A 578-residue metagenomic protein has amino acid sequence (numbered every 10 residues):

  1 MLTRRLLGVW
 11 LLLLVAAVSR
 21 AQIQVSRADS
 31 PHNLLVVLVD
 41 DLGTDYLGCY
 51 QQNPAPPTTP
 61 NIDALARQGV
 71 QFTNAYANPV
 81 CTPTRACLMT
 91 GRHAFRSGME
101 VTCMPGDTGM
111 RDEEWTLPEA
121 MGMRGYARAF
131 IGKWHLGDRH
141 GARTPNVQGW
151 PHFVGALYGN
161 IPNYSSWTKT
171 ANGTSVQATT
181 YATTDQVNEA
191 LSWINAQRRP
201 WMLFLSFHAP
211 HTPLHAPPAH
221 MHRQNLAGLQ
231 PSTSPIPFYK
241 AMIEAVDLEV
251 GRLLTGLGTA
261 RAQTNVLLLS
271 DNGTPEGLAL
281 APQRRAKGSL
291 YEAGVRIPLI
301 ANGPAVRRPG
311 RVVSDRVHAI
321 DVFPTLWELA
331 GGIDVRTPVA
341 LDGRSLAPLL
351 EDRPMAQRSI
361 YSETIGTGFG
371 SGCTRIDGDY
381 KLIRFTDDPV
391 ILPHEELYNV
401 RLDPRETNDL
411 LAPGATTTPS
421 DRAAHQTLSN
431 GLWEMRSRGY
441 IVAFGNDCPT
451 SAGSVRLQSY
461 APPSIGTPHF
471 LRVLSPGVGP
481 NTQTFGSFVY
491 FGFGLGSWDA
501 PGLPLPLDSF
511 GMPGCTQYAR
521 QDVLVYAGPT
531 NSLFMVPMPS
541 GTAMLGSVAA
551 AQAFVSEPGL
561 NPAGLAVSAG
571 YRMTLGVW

Functional and structural regions predicted by a protein language model:
M1-T3: N-terminal secretory signal peptides that target proteins for export/translocation
G8-A17: Bacterial N-terminal signal peptides
Q22-P393, P404-N430: Formylglycine-dependent sulfatase
I23-S30, E434-D447, W578: Low-complexity, Pro/Thr/Ser/Gly/Ala-rich linker/spacer regions in secreted, extracellular modular proteins
V39-L42, A94, V306-R307, G332-I333 (+4 more regions): Acidic glycine-/aspartate-rich tracts in secreted/extracellular proteins
G303-P304, V400, T574-W578: Short beta-strand-to-coil "C-cap" segments at the C-terminal boundary of structured domains/repeats, marking
Y440-W578: Residue-level hotspots within well-ordered secondary structure
